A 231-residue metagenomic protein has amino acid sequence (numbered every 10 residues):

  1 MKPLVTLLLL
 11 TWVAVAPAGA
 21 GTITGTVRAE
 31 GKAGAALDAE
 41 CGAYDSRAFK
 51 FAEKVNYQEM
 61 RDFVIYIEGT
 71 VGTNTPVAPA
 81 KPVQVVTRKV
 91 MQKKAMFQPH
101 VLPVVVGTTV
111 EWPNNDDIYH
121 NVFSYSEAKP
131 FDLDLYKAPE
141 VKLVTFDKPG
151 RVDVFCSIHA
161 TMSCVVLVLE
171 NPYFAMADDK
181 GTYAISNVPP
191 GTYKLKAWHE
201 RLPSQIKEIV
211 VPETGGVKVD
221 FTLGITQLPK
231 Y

Functional and structural regions predicted by a protein language model:
M1-L4: Positively charged n-region of N-terminal signal peptides that target proteins for export
T6-V15: Bacterial N-terminal signal peptides
A18-Y231: Extracytoplasmic copper-binding redox domains, predominantly the cupredoxin/blue-copper superfamily
